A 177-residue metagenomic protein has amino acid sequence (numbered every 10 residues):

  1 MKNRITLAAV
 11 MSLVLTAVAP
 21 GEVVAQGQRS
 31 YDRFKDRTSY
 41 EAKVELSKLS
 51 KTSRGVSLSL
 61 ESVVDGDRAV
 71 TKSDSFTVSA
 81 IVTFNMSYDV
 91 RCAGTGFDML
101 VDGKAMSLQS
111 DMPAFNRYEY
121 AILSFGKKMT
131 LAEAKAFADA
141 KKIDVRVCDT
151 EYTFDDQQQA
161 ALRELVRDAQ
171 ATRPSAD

Functional and structural regions predicted by a protein language model:
M1-R4: Positively charged n-region of N-terminal signal peptides that target proteins for export
A8-A17: Bacterial N-terminal signal peptides
G21-D177: A generic "folded-domain core" signal
